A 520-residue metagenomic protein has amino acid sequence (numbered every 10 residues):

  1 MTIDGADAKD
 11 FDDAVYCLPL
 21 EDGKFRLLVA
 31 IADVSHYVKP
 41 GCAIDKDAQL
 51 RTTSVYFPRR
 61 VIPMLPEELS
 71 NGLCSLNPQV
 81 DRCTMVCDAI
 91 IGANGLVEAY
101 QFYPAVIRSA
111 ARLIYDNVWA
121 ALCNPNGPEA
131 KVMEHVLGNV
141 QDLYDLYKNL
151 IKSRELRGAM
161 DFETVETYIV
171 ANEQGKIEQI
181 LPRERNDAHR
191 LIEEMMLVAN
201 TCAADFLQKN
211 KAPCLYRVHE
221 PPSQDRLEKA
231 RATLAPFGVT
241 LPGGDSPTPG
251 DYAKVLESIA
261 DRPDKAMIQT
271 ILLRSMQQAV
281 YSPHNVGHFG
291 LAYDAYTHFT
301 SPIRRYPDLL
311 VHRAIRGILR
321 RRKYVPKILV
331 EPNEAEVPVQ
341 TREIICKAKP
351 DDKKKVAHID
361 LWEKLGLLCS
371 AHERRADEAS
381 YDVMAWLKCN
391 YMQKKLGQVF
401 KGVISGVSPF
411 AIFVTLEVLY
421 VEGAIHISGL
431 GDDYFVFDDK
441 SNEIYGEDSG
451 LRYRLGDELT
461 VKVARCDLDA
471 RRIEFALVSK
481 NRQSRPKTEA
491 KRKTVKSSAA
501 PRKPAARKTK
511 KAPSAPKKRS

Functional and structural regions predicted by a protein language model:
M1-S520: Conserved, carboxylate-rich catalytic/transport cores that coordinate ions
